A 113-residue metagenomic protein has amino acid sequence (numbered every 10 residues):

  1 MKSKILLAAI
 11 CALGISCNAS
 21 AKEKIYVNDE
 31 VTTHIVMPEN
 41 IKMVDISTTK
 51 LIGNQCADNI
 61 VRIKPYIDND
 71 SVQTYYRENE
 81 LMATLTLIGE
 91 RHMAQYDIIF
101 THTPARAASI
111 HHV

Functional and structural regions predicted by a protein language model:
K2-A8: Sec-dependent signal peptide recognition, specifically the positively charged N-region followed immediately by
A19-V113: A general "mature secreted/periplasmic domain" signal
